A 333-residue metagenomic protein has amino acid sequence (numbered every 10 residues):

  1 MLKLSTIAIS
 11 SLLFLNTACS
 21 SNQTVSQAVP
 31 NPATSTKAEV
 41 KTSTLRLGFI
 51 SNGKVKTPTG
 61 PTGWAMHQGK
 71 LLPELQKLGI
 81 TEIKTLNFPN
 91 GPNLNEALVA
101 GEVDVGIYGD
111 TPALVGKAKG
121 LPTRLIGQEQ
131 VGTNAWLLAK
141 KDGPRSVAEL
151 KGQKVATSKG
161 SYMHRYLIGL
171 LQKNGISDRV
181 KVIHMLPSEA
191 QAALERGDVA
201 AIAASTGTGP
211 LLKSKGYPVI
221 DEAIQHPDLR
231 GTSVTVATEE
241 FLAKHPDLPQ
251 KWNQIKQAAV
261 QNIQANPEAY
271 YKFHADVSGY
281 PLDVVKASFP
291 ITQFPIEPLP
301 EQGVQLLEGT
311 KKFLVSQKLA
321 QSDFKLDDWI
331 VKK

Functional and structural regions predicted by a protein language model:
L15-A18: C-terminal motif of bacterial Sec signal peptides marking the signal peptidase cleavage site
S20-Q23: Bacterial signal peptide processing site
K37-H67: Extracytoplasmic "Venus flytrap"
K41-T44, E74-N87, E102-D104, Q172-H184 (+3 more regions): A local structural motif
N52-K56, A243-L319: Secondary-structure end/capping motifs
P92-V103, A118-G120, K151, K173 (+2 more regions): Short helices/loops that flank or line small-molecule/ion binding pockets
T111, R179-I183, P187-A275: Pocket-lining segment of extracytoplasmic ligand-binding domains
A139-V155, F241-Q250: Flexible hinge/capping segments at coil-to-helix
